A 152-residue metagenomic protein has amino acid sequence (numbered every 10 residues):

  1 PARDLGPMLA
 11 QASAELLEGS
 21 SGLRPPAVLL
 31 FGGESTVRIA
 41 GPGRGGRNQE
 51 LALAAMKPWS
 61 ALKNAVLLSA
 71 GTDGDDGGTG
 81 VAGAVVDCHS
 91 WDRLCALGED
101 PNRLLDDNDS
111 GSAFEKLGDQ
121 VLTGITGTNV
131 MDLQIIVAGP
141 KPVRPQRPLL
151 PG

Functional and structural regions predicted by a protein language model:
P1-L53, K57-A61: A glycine- and small/hydrophobic-rich beta-loop-beta segment that serves as a flexible "lid/hinge" or phosphate-binding
L53-G152: Internal helix-turn-beta structural module
